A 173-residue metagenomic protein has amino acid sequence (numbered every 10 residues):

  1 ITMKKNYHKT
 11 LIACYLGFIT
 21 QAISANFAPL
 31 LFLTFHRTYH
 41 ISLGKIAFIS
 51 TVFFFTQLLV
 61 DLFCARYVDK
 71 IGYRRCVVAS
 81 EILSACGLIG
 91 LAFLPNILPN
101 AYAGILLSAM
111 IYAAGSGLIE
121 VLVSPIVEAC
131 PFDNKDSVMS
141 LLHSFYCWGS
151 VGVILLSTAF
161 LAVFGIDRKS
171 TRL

Functional and structural regions predicted by a protein language model:
K9-R37, I41, S124: Extracytoplasmic
S24, T56-V60, G149: MFS transmembrane alpha-helix packing/gate-lining sites
F48-R66: Central cavity-lining transmembrane alpha-helices of secondary-active solute carriers, predominantly the Major
I82-P99: C-terminal ends and interior cores of transmembrane alpha-helices in multi-pass membrane transporters/permeases
A101-L118: Hydrophobic core of transmembrane alpha-helices in multi-pass small-molecule transporters, especially MFS/SLC-type
L118-P131: Intracellular juxtamembrane helix-capping segments at the cytosolic ends of symmetry-related transmembrane helices
L141-R172: Helix-loop-helix hairpin linking two adjacent transmembrane segments in secondary transporters
